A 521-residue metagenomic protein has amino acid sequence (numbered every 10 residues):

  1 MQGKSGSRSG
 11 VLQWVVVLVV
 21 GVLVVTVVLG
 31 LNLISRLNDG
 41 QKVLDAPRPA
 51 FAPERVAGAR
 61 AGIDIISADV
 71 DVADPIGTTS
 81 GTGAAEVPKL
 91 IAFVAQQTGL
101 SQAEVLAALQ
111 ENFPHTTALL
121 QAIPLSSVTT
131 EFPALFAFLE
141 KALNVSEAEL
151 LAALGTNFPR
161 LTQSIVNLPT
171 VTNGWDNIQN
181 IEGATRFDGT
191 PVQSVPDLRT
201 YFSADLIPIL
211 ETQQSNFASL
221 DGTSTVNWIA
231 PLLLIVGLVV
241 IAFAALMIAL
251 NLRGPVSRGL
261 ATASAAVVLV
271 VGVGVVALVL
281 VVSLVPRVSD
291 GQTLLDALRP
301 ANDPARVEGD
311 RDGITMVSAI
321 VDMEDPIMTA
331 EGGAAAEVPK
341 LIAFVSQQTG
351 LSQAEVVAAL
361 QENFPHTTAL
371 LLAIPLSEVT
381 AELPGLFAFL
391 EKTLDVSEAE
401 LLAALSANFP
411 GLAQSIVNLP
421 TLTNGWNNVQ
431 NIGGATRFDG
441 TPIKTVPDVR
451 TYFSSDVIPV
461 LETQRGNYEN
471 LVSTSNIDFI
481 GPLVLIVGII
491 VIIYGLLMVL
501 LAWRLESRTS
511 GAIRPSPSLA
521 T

Functional and structural regions predicted by a protein language model:
Q2-V22, T26-L29, W228-V281, F479-T521: Juxtamembrane interface at the cytosolic side of transmembrane helices
V22-L232, A277-V487: Extracytoplasmic/ectodomain regions of membrane proteins and secreted proteins
